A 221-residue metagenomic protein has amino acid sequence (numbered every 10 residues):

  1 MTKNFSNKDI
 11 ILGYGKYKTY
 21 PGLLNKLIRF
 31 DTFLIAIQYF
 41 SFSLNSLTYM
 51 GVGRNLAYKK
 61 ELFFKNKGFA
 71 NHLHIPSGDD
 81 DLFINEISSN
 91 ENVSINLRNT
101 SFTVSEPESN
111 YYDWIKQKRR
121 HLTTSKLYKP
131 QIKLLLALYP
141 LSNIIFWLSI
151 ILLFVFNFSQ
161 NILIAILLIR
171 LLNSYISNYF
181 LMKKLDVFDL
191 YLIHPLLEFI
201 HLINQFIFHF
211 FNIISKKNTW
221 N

Functional and structural regions predicted by a protein language model:
M1-A70, L122, H194-H201, Q205: Long helical/loop segments within the catalytic core of UDP-sugar-dependent glycosyltransferases, especially the large
N4, I87, I213: Conserved catalytic core of Hanks-type protein kinase domains
I10-I35, F64, A70-I132: Catalytic donor/gating beta->alpha subdomain of glycosyltransferases that bind UDP-sugars
V52-G53, N218-N221: Short linear elements at protein peripheries
Q131-Y139: Alpha-helical segments in transporter systems
P140-K217: Membrane-embedded multi-pass helical conduit in multi-pass membrane proteins, especially envelope-biosynthetic
